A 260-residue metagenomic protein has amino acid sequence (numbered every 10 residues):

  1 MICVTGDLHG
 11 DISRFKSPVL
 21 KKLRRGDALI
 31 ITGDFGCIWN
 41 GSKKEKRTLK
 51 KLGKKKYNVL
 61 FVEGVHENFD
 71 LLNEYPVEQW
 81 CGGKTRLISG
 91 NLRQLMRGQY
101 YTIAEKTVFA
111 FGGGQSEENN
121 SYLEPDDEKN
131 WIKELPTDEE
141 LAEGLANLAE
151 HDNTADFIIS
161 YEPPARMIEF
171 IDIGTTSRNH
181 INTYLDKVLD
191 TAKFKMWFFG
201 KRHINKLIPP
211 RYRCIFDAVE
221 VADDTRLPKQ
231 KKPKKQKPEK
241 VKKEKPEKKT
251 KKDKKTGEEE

Functional and structural regions predicted by a protein language model:
M1-C3, Q99-A110, F157, P209-R213: Beta-strand-turn-beta hairpins that frame and shape the catalytic cleft of phosphate-ester-processing enzymes
T5, G10-I103, G174, I181-L185 (+3 more regions): Core catalytic region of metal-dependent phosphoesterases/phosphodiesterases, especially metallo-beta-lactamase-like
H9-G10, G36-I38, H66-N68, G113-E117 (+3 more regions): Short, solvent-exposed loop/turn segments at secondary-structure junctions
K43, N73-Y75, N120-L123, F170-D172 (+1 more regions): Short aromatic-enriched loop/helix-cap "lid" or pocket-rim segments at secondary-structure transitions that line
G90, A104-T176: Active-site-proximal loop/helix segment associated with metal-binding centers of metalloenzymes
R97, G113, E128, D217-V219: Active-site donor-binding loop signature of nucleotide-sugar glycosyltransferases
T102, D186-T191, R202-E260: Binuclear metal-dependent phosphoesterase catalytic core
A155, I159-S160, K193-F194, F198-F199: Proline-aspartate-enriched helix->loop->beta-strand connector
